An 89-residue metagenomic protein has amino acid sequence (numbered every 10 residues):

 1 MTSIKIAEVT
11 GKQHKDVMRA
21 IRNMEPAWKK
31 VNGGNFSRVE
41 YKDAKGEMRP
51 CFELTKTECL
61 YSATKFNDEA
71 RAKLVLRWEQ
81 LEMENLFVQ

Functional and structural regions predicted by a protein language model:
M1-Q89: An anion-engaging/catalytic patch
